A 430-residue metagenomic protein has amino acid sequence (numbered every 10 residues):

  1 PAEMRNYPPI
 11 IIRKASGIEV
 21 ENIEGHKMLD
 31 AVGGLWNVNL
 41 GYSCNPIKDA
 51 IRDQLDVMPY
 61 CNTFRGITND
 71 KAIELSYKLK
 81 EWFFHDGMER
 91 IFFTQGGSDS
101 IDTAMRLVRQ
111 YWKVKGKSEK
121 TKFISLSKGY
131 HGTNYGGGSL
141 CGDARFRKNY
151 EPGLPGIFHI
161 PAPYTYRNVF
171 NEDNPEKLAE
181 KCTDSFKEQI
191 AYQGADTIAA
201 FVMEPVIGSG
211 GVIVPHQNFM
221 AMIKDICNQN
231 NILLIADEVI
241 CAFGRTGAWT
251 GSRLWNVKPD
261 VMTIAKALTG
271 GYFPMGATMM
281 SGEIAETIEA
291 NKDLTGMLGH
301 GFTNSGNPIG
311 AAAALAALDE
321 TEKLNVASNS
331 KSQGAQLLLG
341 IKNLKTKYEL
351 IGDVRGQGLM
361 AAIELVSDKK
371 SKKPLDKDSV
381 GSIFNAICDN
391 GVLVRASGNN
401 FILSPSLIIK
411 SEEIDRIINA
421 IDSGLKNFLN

Functional and structural regions predicted by a protein language model:
P1-N430: Conserved N-terminal phosphate-binding loop of PLP-dependent enzymes in the Aspartate aminotransferase
